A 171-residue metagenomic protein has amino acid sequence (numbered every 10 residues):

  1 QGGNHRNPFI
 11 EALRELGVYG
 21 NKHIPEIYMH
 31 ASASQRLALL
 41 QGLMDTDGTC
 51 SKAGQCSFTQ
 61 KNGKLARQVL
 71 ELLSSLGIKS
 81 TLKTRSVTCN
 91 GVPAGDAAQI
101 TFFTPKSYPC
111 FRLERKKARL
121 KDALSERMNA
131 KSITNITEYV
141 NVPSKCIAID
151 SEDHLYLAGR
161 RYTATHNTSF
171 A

Functional and structural regions predicted by a protein language model:
Q1-N167: Internal intein/HINT superfamily modules and their associated LAGLIDADG
F170: Hydrophobic positions on the alpha1 helix immediately C-terminal to the Walker A/P-loop
